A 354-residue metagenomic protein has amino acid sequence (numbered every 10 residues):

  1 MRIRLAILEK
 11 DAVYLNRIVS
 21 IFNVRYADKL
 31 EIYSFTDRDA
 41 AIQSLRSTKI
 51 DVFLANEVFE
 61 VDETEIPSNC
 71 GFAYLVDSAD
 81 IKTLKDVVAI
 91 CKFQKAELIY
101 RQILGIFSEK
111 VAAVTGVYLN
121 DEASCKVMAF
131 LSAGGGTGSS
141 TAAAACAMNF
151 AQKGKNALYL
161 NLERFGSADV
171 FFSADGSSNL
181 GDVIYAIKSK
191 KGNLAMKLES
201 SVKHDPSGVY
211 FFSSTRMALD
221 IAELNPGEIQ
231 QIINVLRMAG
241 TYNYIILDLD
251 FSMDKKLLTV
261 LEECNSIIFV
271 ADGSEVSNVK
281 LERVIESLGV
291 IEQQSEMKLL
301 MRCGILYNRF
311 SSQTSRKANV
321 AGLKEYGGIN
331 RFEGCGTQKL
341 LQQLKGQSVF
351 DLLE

Functional and structural regions predicted by a protein language model:
R2-V13, I18, F22, F53-L54 (+1 more regions): Conserved acidic segment of CheY-like receiver
K29-D37: Short hydrophobic/Thr-rich beta-strand motif most characteristic of the beta2 strand and flanking loop of CheY-like
T36-I50: Acidic, metal-coordinating helix/loop segments flanking the phosphotransfer/catalytic sites of two-component signaling
A55, N69-V127: Extreme N-terminal, non-catalytic leader segments that precede Walker-type/kinase nucleotide-binding cores
S124-R164, A168: Walker A/P-loop phosphate-binding motif and the immediately C-terminal alpha-helix
K153-F211: Phosphate-binding loop that captures ATP/GTP phosphates
N193-P206, S213-D250: Cytosolic-facing regulatory segments adjacent to core modules
V235-N330: Conserved catalytic-core segment of NTP-binding enzymes
